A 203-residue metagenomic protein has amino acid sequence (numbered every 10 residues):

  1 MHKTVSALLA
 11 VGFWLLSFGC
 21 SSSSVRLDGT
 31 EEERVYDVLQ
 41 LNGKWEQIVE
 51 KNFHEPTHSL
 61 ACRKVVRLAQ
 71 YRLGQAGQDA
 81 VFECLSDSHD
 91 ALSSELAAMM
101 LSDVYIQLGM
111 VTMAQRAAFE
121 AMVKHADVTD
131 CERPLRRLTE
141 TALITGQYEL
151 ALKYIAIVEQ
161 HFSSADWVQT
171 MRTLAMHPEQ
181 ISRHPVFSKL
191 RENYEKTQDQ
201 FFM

Functional and structural regions predicted by a protein language model:
H2-R26: Internal/C-terminal transmembrane anchor helices
V25-R191: Soluble catalytic regions of membrane-associated enzymes that act on cell-envelope and secretory-pathway components
F187-M203: Terminal, low-structured helical/coil segments at or just beyond the last alpha-helical repeat
